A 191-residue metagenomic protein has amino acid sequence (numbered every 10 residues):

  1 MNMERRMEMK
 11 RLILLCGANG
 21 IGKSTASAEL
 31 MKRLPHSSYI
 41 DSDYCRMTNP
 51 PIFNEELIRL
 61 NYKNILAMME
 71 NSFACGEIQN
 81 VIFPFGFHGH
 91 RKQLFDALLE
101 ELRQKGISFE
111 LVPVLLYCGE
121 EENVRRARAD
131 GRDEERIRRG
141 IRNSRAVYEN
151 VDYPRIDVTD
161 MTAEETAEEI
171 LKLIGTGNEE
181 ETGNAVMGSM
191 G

Functional and structural regions predicted by a protein language model:
L15: Hydrophobic anchor at the beta1->P-loop junction of P-loop NTPases
A18: P-loop (Walker A) phosphate-binding loop of NTP-binding proteins
I21: ATP-binding Walker
S24: Walker A/P-loop
S27-E70: Conserved substrate/cofactor phosphate-moiety recognition/catalytic segment in nucleotide-dependent phosphotransferases
L60-I107: Glycine-rich phosphate-binding loop used to anchor ATP phosphates in small-molecule kinases, encompassing both
K105-A127: Conserved phosphate-donor/acceptor-positioning beta-strand/loop module used by diverse small-molecule
A129-E169, A185-G191: Small-molecule kinase domains that catalyze NTP-dependent phosphoryl transfer to phosphate-bearing small molecules
